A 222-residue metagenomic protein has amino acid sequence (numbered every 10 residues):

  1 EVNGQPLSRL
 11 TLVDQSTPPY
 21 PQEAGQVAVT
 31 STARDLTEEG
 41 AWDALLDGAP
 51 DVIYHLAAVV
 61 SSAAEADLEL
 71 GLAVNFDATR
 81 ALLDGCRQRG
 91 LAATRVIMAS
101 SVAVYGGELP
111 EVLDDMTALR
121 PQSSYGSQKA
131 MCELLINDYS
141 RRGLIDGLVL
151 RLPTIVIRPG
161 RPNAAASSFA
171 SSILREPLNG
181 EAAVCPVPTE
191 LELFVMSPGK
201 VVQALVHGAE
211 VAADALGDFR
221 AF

Functional and structural regions predicted by a protein language model:
E1-V52: N-terminal Rossmann/SDR dinucleotide-binding element
V13, I53-V59, V96-V102, G106 (+1 more regions): SDR active-site strand-loop-helix element
L36-V74: NAD(P)H-binding glycine-rich loop region in Rossmannoid oxidoreductase-like domains and their noncatalytic homologs
T37, A66, L70-A81, L119 (+2 more regions): Glycine-rich NAD(P)-binding loop of the Rossmann-fold in SDR/ketoreductase-type enzymes
R80-Q122: Conserved Rossmann-fold NAD(P)-dependent oxidoreductase catalytic core, especially the SDR/UDP-sugar
G107-L109, Q122-L148: Active-site Tyr-X1-5-Lys
N137-E190, P198: NAD(P)-dependent short-chain dehydrogenase/reductase
V184-P188, D214-F222: A recurrent short beta-strand within the Rossmann-like NAD(P)-dependent oxidoreductase core
